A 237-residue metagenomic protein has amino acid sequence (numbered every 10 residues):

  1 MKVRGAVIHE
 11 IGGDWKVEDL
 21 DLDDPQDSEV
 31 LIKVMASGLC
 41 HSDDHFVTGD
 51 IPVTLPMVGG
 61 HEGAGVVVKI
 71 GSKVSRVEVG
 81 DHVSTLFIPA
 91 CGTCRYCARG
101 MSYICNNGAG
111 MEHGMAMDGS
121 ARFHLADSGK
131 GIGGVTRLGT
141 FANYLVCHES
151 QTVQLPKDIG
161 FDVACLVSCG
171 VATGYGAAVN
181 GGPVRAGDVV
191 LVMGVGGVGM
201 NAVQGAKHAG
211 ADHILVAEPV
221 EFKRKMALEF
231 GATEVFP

Functional and structural regions predicted by a protein language model:
K2-R4: Extreme N-terminal starter segment of soluble prokaryotic enzymes
V7-D14: Extracellular beta-rich ligand/substrate-recognition surface
D21-L22, T54-G60, I132-R137, N143-Y144: Short Gly/Pro-enriched turn/cap motifs at secondary-structure boundaries
D23-S37, V47-A98, Y103, M111 (+2 more regions): Glycine-rich beta-strand-centered segment in the early N-terminal region that forms part of a ligand/cofactor-binding
F87-S150: Cysteine-cluster motifs in flexible loop/terminal segments that predominantly coordinate metals
N143-Y144, S150-T152, P156-P237: Mid-domain Rossmann-like dinucleotide-binding core that forms the NAD(H)/NADP(H) cofactor-binding site
